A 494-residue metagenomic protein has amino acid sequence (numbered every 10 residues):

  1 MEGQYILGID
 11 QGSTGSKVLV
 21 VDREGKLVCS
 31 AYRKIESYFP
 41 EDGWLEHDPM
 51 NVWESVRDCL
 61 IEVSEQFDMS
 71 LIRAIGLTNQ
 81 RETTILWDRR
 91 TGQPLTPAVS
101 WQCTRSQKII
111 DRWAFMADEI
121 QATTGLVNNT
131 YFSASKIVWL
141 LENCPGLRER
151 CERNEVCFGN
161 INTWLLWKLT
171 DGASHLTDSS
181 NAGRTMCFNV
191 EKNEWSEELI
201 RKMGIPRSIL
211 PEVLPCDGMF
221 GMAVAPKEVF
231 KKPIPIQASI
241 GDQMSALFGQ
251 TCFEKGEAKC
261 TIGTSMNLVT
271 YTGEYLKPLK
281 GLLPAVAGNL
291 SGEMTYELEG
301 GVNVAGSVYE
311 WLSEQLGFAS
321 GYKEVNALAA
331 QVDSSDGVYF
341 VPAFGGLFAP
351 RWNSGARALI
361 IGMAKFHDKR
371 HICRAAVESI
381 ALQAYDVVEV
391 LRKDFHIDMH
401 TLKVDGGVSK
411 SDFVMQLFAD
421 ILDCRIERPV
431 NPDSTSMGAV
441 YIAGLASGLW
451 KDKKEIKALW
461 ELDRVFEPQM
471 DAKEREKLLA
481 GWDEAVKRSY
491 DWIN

Functional and structural regions predicted by a protein language model:
M1-T96, A122, E149, F230-A238 (+4 more regions): N-terminal glycine/serine-rich phosphate-binding loop of ATP-dependent small-molecule kinases, especially carbohydrate
E2, I6-I9, M69, Q107 (+4 more regions): Active-site core segments that coordinate phosphate-bearing ligands/cofactors across diverse enzyme families
G12, L19, R90, L214 (+3 more regions): Anionic group-transfer/hydrolysis microenvironments
R33-I35, P215, G288, P468: Active-site donor-binding loop signature of nucleotide-sugar glycosyltransferases
I61-S100, V127-S133, L166-N189, L214 (+1 more regions): Short beta-strand-loop/turn "lid" adjacent to the catalytic site in phosphate-handling enzymes
C103: Carbohydrate-associated surface elements
I200-G218: A conserved helix-loop-beta module that forms one wall/lid of the active-site cleft in ATP-utilizing catalytic domains
